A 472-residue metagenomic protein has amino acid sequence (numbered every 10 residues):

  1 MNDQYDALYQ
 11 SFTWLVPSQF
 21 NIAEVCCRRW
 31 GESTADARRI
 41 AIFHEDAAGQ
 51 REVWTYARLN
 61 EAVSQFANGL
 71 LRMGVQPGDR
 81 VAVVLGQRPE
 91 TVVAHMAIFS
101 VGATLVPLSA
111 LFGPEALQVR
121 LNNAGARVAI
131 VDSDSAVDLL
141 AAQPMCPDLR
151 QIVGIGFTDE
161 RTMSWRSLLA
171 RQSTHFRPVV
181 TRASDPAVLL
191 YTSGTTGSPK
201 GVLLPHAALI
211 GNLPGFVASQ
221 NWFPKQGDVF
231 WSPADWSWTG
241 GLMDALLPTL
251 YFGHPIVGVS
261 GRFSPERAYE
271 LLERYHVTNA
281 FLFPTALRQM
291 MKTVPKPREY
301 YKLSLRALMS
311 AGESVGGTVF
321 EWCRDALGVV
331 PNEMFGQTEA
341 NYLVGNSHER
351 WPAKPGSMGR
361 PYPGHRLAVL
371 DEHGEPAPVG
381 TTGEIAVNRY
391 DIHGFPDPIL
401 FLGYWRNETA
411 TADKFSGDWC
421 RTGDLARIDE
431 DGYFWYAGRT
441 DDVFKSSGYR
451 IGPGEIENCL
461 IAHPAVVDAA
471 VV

Functional and structural regions predicted by a protein language model:
M1-W54, R58-L71, M145-D148: N-lobe entry segment of adenylate-forming
R38-M96, G113-Q118, S164-A170: Conserved AMP-binding/adenylate-forming core of the ANL superfamily
N68, R72-M73, V93-M96, S100-S167: Structural core segment of the AMP-binding/adenylate-forming
L70-V75, H175-S184, L189-P233, H254: Conserved adenylate-forming
F112-N122, R127-D132, A280, L402 (+2 more regions): AMP-binding/adenylate-forming catalytic core of the ANL superfamily
I210-S232, S237-N279, K292-K296: Conserved AMP-binding/adenylation subdomain of ANL enzymes
Y251, V277-L282, M291-A353, R366: Gly/Ser/Thr-rich phosphate-binding loop
P361-G364, E375-D413, I451: Conserved ATP/PPi-binding loop(s) of AMP-dependent carboxylate-activating enzymes
